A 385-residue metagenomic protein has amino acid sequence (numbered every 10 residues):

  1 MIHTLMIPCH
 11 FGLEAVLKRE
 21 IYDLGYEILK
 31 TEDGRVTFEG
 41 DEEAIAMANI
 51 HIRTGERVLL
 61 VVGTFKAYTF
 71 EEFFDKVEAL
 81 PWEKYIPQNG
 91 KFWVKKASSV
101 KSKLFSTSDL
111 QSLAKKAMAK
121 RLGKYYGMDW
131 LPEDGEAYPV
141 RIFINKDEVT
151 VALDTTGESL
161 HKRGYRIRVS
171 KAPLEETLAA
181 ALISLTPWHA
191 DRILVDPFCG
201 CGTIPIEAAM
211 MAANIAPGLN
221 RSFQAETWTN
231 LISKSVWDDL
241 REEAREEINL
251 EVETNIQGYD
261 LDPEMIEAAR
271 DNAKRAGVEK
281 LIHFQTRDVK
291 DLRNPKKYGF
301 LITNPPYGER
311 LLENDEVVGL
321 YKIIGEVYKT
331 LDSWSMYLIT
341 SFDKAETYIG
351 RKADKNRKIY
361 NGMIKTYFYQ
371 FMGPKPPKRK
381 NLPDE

Functional and structural regions predicted by a protein language model:
I2-Y138, D384-E385: Non-catalytic nucleic-acid substrate-recognition regions in nucleic-acid-modifying enzymes
M47-T54, E158-R163, I167, G373-E385: Flexible, glycine-/basic-rich loop-and-beta segments that form/coincide with the SAM-dependent methyltransferase
S99-S102, S159, P306-R310: A short, flexible beta-alpha/helix-coil linker loop
V140-T156, Y369: C-terminal edge-of-domain segments
V151-L185: SAM-dependent Rossmann-like transferase core, predominantly class I methyltransferases with a strong bias toward
L174-R293, E309-R310, N314-E316: Conserved S-adenosyl-L-methionine
D288-E385: C-terminal catalytic and target-recognition region of SAM-dependent MTase-like enzymes, primarily methyltransferases
